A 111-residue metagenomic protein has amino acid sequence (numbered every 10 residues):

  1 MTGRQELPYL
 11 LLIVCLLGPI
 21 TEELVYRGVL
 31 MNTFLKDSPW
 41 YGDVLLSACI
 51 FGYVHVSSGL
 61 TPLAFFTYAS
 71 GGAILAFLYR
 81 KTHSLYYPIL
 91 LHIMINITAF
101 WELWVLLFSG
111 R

Functional and structural regions predicted by a protein language model:
G3-R111: Transmembrane helix-loop-helix hairpins at the membrane interface of multi-pass integral membrane proteins
